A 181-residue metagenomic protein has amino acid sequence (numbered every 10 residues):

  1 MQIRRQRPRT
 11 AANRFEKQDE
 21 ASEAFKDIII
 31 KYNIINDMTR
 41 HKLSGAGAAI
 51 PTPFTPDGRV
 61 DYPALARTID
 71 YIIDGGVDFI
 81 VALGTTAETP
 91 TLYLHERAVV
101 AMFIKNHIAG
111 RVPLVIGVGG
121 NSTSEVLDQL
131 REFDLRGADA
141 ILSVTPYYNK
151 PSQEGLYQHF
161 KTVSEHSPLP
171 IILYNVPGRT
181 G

Functional and structural regions predicted by a protein language model:
R4, I29-K31, I35-N36, D70-D74: Residues marking helix boundaries in flexible regions
R4-R9, R14: Basic polycationic patches enriched in arginine
Q6, A21, I29, G47-A49 (+1 more regions): Compositionally biased, intrinsically disordered low-complexity regions
N13, D19, D27, Y32-N33 (+1 more regions): Intrinsic-disorder-associated, low-complexity terminal segments enriched in Asp/Asn/His/Tyr and depleted of Lys/Arg
R40-A48, F54-G181: Active-site beta->alpha loop and helix N-cap motifs at the rims of alpha/beta catalytic domains
